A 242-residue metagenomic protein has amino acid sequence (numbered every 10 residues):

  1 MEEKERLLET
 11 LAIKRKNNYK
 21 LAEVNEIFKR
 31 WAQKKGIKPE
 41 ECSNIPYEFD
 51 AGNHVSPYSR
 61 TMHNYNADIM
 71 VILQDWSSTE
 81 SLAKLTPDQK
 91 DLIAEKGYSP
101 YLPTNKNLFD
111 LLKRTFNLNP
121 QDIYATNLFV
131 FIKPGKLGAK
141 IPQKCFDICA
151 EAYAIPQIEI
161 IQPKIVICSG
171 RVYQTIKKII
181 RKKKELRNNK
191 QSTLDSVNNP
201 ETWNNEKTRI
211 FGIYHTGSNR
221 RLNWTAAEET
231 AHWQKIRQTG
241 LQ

Functional and structural regions predicted by a protein language model:
M1-A32, G138-A152, K178-Q242: C-terminal capping/extension of enzyme domains
M1-P100, N199-E206, T239-Q242: Active-site and ligand/interface coordination hotspots across diverse enzymes and nucleic-acid-associated assemblies
S43-R60, L102-L108, C145-P156, K190-S196: A Trp-anchored, charged/polar loop motif used as the substrate-binding/catalytic surface of acyl/ester-handling
D75-T79, F129-K133, R171-T175, H215-N219: Short, solvent-exposed loop/turn segments at secondary-structure junctions
T86-Y101, F131-D147: Surface-exposed cleft-lining segments at the edges of enzyme active sites
S99-A139: Short, surface-exposed acidic-centric catalytic microdomains
N117-L118, I158-I161, T202-N205: Short, conserved loop/helix-junction motifs that constitute active-site signature segments in enzyme catalytic cores
A154-G170: Proline-aspartate-enriched helix->loop->beta-strand connector
